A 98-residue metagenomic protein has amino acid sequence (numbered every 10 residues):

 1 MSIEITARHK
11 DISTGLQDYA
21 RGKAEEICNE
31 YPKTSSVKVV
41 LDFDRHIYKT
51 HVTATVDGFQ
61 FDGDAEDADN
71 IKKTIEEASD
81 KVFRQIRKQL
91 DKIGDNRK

Functional and structural regions predicted by a protein language model:
M1-K98: N-terminal, polar/charged subdomain of small-to-medium soluble alpha/beta proteins
